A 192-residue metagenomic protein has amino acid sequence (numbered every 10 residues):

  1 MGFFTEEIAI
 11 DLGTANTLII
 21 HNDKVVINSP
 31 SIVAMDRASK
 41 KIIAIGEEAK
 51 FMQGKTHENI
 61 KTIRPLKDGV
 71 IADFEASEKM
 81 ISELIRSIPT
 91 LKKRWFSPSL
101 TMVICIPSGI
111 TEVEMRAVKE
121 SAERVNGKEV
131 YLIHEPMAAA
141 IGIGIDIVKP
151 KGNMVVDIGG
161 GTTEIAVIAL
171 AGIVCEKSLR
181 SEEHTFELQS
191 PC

Functional and structural regions predicted by a protein language model:
M1-I158, A166-F186: Nucleotide/phosphate-binding catalytic cleft detector across ATP-hydrolyzing and phosphate-transferring enzymes
T163: Metal-dependent DNA phosphodiester-chemistry modules and their immediately adjacent helices/loops in DNA-processing
E187-C192: Short "domain-exit" segments at the C-terminal end of structured domains
